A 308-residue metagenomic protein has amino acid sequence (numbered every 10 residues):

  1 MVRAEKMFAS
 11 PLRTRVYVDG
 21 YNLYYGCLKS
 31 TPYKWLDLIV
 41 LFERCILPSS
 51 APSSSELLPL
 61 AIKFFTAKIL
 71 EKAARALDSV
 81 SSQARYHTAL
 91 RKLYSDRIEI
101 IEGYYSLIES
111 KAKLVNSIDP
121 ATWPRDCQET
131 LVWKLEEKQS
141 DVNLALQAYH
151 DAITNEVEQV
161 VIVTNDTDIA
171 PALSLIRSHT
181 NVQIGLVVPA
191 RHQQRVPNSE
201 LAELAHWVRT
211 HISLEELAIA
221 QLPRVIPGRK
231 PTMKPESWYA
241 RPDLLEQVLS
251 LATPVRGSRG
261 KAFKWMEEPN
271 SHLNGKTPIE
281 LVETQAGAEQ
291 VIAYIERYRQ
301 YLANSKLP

Functional and structural regions predicted by a protein language model:
V2-P120, R125, E129-W133, H179 (+1 more regions): Domain-level signal for Mg2+-assisted phosphodiester chemistry and nucleotide/NA-binding surfaces in nucleic-acid
A9-S10, L93, D151-N155, H179 (+1 more regions): Alpha-helix C-cap/termination motif
D37, S82, S140, L144 (+1 more regions): Soluble or luminal CAZymes and related metallo-dependent hydrolases
D78, E136, V161-T164, T253 (+1 more regions): Conserved aromatic-histidine-acidic binding/catalytic patches
Y86, L144, A148, I169-A172 (+4 more regions): Amphipathic alpha-helical interface surfaces
Y104-A240: Nuclease catalytic cores that cleave nucleic-acid phosphodiester bonds, predominantly acidic two-metal-ion
G228-P308: Non-transmembrane "mature" sequence context
